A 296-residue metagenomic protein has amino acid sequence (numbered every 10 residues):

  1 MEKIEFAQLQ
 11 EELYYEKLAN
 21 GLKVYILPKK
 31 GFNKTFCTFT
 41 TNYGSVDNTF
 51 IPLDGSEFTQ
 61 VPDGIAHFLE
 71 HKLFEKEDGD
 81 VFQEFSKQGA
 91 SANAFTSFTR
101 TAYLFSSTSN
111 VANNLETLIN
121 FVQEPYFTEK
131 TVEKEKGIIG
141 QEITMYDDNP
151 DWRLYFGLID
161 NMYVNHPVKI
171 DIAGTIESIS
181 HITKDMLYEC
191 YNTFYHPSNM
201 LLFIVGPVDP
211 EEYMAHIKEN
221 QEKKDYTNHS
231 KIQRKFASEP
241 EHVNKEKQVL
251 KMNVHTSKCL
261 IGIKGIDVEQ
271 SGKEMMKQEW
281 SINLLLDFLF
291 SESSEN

Functional and structural regions predicted by a protein language model:
M1-V81, Y188-E295: His/Glu-rich zincin catalytic helix
E77-C190, N296: Acidic/histidine-enriched segments that form metal/cofactor-coordinating and catalytic pocket/exosite environments
